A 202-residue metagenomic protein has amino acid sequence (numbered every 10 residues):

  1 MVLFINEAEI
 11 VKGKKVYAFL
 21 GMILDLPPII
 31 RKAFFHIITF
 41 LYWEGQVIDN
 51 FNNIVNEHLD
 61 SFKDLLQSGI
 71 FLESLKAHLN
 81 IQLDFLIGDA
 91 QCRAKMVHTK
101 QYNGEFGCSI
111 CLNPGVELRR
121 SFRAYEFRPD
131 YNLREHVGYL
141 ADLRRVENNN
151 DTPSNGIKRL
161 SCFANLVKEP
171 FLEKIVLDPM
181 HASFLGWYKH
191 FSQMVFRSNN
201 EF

Functional and structural regions predicted by a protein language model:
M1-G45: Acidic, metal-ligating active-site segments
M1-L3, D60-F202: Charged (Asp/Glu and Lys/Arg) segments that form or flank catalytic channels of large polymer- and nucleotide-handling
K12, E44-F51, A94-V97, Q101: Amphipathic alpha-helical protein-protein interaction segments
K14-A18, F34-F35, N53, V97 (+2 more regions): Short coil/turn segments at secondary-structure boundaries
G21-I29, I54-I70: Structured alpha-helical segments in the cores of large, soluble enzyme domains
P27, V47-N50, G69, V176: Helix N-cap and loop-to-helix transition residues
T39-L59: Active-site beta-loop-alpha junctions of metal-dependent nucleic acid enzymes, especially the RNase H-like/DDE
